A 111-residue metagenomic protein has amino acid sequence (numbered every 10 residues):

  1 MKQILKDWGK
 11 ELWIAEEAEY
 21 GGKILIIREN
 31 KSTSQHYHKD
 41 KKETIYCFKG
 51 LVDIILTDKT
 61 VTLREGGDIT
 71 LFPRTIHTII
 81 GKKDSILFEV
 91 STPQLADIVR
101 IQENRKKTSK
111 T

Functional and structural regions predicted by a protein language model:
M1-H36, K41: A short glycine-rich, His/Asp/Glu-containing loop-to-beta-strand
I4-L5, T78, K82-T111: Double-stranded beta-helix
I24, T44, D53, D68 (+1 more regions): Short, surface-exposed charged micro-motifs
S34, I54-L56, E89: Short hydrophobic/aromatic-rich beta-strand segments that constitute the beta-sheet cores of beta-sandwich/beta-barrel
D40-D53, T57-D58: Glycine- and acidic-residue-biased ligand/ion/polar-headgroup-sensing regions
D58-I76: Short acidic-glycine-tyrosine-enriched beta hairpin
